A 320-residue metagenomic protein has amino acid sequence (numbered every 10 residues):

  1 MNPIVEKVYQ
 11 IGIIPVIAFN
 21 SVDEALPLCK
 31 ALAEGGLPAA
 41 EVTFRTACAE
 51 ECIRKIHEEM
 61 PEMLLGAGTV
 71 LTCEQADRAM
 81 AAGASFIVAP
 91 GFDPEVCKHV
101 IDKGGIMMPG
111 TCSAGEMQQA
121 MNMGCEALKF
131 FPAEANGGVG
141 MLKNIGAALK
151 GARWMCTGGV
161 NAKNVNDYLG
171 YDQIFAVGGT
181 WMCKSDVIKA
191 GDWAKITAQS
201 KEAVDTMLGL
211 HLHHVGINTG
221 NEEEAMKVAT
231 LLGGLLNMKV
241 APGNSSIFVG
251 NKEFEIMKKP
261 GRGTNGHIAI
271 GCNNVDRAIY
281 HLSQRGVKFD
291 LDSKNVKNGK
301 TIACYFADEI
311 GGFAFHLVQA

Functional and structural regions predicted by a protein language model:
I4-A18, V204-A229, G263-I270: N-terminal beta-strand motif that seeds the catalytic metal site of vicinal oxygen chelate
P15, L32, A79, L128 (+2 more regions): Conserved, mostly hydrophobic/aromatic
V16-A18, A39-T46, M63-L71, A84-F92 (+3 more regions): Catalytic beta/alpha-barrel core
L28, T72-A82, G115-M123, G140 (+1 more regions): Catalytic cores of alpha/beta
R45-A47, G216-F254, Q284, K297-K300: Core segments of cupin and vicinal oxygen chelate
P90-V96, K129-V139, Q173-I196: Glycine-rich phosphate-binding active-site loops on the catalytic face of alpha/beta enzymes
V100-G105, D186-L208: C-terminal helical cap(s) of enzyme catalytic domains, especially alpha/beta-barrels
K252-K258, S283-A320: Vicinal oxygen chelate
